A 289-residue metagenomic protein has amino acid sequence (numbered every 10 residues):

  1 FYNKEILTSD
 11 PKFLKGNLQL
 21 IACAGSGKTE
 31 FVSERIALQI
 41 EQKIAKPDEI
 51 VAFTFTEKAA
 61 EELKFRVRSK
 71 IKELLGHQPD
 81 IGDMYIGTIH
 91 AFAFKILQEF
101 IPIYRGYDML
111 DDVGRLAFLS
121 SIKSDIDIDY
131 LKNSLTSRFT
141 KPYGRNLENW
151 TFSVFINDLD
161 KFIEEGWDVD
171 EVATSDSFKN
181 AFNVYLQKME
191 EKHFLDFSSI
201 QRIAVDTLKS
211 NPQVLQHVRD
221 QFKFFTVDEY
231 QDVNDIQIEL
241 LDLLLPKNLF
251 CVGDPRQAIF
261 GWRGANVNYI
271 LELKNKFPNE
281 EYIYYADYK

Functional and structural regions predicted by a protein language model:
F1-A24, V51, Y85, D108-F118 (+2 more regions): Conserved helicase NTPase motor core
F1-Y104, Q216: P-loop NTPase Walker
T8, I81-D83, I101-N183, E190 (+1 more regions): ATP-hydrolysis module of ASCE/P-loop NTPase motor domains, specifically the Walker B Asp-Glu catalytic pair
R35, E62-K70, F92-I96, G114 (+3 more regions): Alpha-helical scaffold elements adjacent to nucleotide-binding pockets in ATP/GTP-utilizing enzyme cores
Q39, K70-E73, E99, D125 (+3 more regions): Conserved, well-folded catalytic cores of nucleic-acid-processing and energy-transducing macromolecular machines
I44-A45, I128, F194, Q213: Helix N-cap/coil-helix junction residues
K46-I50, Q221, N279-E281: Short, surface-exposed connector motifs at secondary-structure boundaries
